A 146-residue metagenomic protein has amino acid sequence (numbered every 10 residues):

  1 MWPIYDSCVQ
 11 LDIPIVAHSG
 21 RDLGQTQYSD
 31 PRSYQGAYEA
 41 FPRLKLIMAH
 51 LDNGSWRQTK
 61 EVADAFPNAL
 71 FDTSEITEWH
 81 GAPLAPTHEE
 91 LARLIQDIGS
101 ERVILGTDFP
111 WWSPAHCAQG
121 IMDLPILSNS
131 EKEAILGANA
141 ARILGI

Functional and structural regions predicted by a protein language model:
M1-I104: Catalytic pocket-lining loop regions of alpha/beta-barrel enzymes, especially the amidohydrolase/enolase/GH5 lineages
C8, H50, F71, D108 (+3 more regions): Conserved, mostly hydrophobic/aromatic
R21, P110-W111: Short glycine-enriched loops at secondary-structure junctions
T26, F109-P110: Structured beta->alpha junctions
R57, W112-S113: Short linear interaction motif-like sites in intrinsically disordered regions of transcription factors
N68-A69, E75, P110, A134 (+1 more regions): Residue-level preference for alpha-helix termini and adjacent loops
G81-L84, W111, S130: A generic helix-loop boundary/linker signal
G99-I104, S113-I146: Mid-to-C-terminal alpha-helical segments outside catalytic/metal-binding sites
